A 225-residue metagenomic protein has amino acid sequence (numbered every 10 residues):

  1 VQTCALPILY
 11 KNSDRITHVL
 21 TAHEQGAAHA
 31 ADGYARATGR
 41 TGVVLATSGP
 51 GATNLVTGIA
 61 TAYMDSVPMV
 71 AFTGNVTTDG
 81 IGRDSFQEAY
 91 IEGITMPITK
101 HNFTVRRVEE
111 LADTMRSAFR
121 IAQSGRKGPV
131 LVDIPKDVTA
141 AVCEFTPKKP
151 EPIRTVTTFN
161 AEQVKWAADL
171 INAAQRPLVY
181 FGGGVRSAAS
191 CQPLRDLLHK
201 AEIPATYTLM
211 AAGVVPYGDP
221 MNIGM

Functional and structural regions predicted by a protein language model:
V1, A5-M225: N-terminal alpha/beta PP-like core and its mobile active-site loop of ThDP/TPP-dependent enzymes
